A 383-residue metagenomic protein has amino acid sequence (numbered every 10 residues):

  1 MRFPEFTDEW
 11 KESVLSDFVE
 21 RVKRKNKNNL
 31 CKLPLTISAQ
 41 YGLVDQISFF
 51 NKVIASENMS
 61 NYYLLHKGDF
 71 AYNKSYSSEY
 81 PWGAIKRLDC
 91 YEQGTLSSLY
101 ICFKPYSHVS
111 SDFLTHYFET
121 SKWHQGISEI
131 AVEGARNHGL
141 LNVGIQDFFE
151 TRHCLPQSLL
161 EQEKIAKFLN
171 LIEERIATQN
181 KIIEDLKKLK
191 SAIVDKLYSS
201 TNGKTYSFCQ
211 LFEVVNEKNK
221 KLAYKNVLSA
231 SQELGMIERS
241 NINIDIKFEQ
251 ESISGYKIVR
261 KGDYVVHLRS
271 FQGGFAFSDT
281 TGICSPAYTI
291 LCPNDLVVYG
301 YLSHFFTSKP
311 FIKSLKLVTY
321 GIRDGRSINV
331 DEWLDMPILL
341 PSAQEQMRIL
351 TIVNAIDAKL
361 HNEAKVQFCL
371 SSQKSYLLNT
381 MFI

Functional and structural regions predicted by a protein language model:
M1-K11, D147, T151, P156-K204 (+1 more regions): Amphipathic alpha-helical segments with low aromatic content
R2-K27, K196-K221: Non-catalytic DNA-recognition/assembly elements of restriction-modification systems
V19, K23-E57, D89, T95 (+2 more regions): DNA target-recognition patches
V53-M59, N137, N170, K247-I253 (+1 more regions): Short, solvent-exposed loop/turn positions at domain surfaces that link secondary-structure elements or cap domain
Y62-W123, R136, G144, G255-Y256 (+1 more regions): A short beta-sheet element
Q93-L99, V132-L160, L268-R269, I283-T289 (+1 more regions): A short glycine-rich beta-alpha junction/loop motif
